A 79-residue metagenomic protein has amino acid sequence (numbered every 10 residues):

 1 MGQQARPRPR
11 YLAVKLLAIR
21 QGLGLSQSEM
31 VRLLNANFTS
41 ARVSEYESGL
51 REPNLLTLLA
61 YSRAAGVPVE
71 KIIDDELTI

Functional and structural regions predicted by a protein language model:
M1-G22: A short, Lys/Arg-rich alpha-helix, primarily the initiator
A13, V31, S44-E45, L59 (+1 more regions): Key DNA-contacting residues within the recognition helix of helix-turn-helix
L16, Q27, S40, L55-L58: Helix-turn-helix DNA-binding elements, focusing on the entry/boundary residues of the two helices that contact DNA
Q21, N35, S48-L50, L77: Residue-level detection of the helix-turn-helix DNA-binding "recognition helix"
Q21, R32, R63: Alpha-helical residues within the helix-turn-helix
G24-E45: Short alpha-helical DNA-recognition segment
L33, K71-I79: Short amphipathic recognition helices of helix-turn-helix/homeodomain-type DNA-binding modules
L56-K71: DNA major-groove recognition helix of helix-turn-helix/homeodomain DNA-binding modules
